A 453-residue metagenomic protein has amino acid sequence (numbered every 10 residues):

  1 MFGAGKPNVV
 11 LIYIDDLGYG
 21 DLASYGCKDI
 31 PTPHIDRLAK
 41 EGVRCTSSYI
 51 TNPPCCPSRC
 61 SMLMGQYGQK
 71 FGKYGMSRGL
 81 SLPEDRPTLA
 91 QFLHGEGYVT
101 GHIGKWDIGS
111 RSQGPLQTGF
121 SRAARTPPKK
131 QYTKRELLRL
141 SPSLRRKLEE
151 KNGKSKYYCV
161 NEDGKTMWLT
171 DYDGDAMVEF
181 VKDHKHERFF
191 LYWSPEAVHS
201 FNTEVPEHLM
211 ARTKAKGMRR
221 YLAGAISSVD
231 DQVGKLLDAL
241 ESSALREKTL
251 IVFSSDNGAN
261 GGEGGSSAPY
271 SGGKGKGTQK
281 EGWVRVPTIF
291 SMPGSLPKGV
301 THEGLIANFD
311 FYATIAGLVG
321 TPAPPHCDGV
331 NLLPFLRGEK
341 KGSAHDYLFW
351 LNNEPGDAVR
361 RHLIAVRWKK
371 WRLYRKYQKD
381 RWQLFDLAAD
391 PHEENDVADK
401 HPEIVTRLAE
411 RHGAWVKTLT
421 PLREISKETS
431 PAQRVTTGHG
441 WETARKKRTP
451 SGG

Functional and structural regions predicted by a protein language model:
M1-W382, A389-K417, P421-K427, V435-G453: Formylglycine-dependent sulfatase
